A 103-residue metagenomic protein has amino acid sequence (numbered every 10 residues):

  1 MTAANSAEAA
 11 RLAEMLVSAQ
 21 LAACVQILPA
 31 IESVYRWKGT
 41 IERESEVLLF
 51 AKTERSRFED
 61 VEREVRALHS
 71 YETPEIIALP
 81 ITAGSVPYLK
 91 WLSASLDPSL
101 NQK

Functional and structural regions predicted by a protein language model:
M1-K103: Positively charged, small/polar-rich N-terminal and surface patches that mediate targeting and assembly and bind
